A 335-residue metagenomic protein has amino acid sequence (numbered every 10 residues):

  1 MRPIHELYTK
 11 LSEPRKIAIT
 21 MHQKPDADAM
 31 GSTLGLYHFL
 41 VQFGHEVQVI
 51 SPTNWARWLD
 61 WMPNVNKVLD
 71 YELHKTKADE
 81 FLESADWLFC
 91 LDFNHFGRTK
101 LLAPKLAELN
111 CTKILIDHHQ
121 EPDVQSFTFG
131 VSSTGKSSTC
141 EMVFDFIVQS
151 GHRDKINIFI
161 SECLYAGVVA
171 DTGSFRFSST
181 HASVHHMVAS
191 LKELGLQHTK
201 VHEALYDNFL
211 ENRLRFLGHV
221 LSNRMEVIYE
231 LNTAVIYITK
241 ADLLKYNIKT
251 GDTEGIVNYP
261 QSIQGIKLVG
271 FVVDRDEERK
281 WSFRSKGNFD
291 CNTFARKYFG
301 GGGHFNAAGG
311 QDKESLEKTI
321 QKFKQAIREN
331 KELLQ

Functional and structural regions predicted by a protein language model:
R2-P25, G35-V41, D123-L268, D274-E278 (+1 more regions): A structured phosphate/pyrophosphate-recognition subdomain
A18-A78, L82-S84, I236: Anionic-ligand anchoring segments at beta-strand to alpha-helix junctions in alpha/beta enzyme folds, i.e., glycine
H22, P52, F93, H118 (+1 more regions): Cofactor-binding loop segments of dinucleotide-utilizing enzymes, especially the Rossmann-like FAD- and NAD(P)+-binding
N54-W58, H118-D123, D290-A295: Short, glycine/polar-rich helix-capping loops at beta-to-alpha or helix-loop-helix junctions that flank or form
N64-V68, E108, V131-T134, G287: Short, hinge-like loop/turn segments at secondary-structure boundaries
L69-F129: Active-site cofactor/cluster-binding pocket
W281-R284: Primary mode marks residue(s) on the alpha4-beta5-alpha5 output face of response regulator receiver
G302: Glycine-rich, small/acidic residue-mixed loop/short-helix segments
